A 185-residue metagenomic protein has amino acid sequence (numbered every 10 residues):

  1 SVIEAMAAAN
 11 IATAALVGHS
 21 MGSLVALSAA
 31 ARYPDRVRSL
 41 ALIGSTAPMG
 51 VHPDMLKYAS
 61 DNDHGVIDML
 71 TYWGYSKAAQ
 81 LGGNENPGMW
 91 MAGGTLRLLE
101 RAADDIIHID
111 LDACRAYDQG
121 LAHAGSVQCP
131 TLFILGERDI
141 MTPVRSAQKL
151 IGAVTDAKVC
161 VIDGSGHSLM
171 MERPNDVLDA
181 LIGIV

Functional and structural regions predicted by a protein language model:
S1-M21, D179: Active-site loop/oxyanion-hole signature of alpha/beta-hydrolase fold enzymes
A7-T13, P34-D35, Q128-C129, D156: Active-site acidic short loop of glycosyltransferases
L24-Y72: Flexible "cap/lid" loop of the alpha/beta hydrolase fold
P48, K57-S126: Conserved alpha/beta-hydrolase catalytic His-Asp/Glu region
V127, F133-L135, D139: Short beta-strand/loop motif that positions the catalytic acidic residue of the alpha/beta-hydrolase fold
I140-S146: Conserved alpha/beta-hydrolase "acid-adjacent" motif
Q148-A157: Active-site-adjacent alpha-helix of alpha/beta-hydrolase-fold enzymes
A157-V185: Catalytic active-site module of serine/aspartate enzymes centered on a nucleophile-bearing elbow/loop
